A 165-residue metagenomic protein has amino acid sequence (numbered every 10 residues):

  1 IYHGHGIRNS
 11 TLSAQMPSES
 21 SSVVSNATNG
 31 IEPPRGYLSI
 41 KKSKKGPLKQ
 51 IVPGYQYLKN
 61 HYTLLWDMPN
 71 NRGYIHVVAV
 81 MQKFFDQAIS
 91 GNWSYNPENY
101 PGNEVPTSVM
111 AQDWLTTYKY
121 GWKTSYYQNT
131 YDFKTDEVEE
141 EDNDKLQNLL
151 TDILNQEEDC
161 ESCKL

Functional and structural regions predicted by a protein language model:
Y2-R8, S13-K145: Catalytic alpha/beta core of large soluble enzyme barrels
L149-L165: Short acidic, low-complexity intrinsically disordered linear motifs used for protein-protein interactions
